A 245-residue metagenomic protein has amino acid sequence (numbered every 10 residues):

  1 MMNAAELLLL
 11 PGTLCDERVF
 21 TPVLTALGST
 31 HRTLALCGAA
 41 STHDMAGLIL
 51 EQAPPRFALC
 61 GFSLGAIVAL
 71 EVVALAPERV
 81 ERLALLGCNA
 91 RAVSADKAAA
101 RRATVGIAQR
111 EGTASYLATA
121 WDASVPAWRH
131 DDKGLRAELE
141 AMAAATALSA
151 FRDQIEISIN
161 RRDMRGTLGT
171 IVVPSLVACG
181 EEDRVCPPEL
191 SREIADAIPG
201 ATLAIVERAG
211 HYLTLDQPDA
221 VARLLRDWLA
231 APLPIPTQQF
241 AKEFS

Functional and structural regions predicted by a protein language model:
M2-L48: Conserved HGGG/HGGXW glycine-rich cap/lid loop of the alpha/beta-hydrolase fold
G61-G65, A69: Gly/Ala-rich beta-loop-alpha elbow adjacent to hydrolase catalytic centers
A74-L75, R79-G112, L117: Flexible "cap/lid" loop of the alpha/beta hydrolase fold
V93-D96, E111-G169: Conserved alpha/beta-hydrolase catalytic His-Asp/Glu region
I171, V177-C179, D183: Short beta-strand/loop motif that positions the catalytic acidic residue of the alpha/beta-hydrolase fold
V173, P187-D196: Short alpha-helix in the alpha/beta-hydrolase fold that links the catalytic acid
R192-H211: Catalytic histidine neighborhood in serine/cysteine hydrolases with alpha/beta-hydrolase-type architecture
A209-A222: Catalytic histidine-centered segment of alpha/beta-hydrolase-like enzymes
